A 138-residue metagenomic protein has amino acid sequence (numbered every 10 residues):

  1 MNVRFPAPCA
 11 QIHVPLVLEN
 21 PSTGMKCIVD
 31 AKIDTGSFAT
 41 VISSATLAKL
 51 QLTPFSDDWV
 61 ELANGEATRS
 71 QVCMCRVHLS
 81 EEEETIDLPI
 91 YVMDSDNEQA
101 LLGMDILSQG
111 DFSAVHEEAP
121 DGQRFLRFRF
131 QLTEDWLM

Functional and structural regions predicted by a protein language model:
M1-M138: Pepsin/retropepsin-fold aspartyl endopeptidases
